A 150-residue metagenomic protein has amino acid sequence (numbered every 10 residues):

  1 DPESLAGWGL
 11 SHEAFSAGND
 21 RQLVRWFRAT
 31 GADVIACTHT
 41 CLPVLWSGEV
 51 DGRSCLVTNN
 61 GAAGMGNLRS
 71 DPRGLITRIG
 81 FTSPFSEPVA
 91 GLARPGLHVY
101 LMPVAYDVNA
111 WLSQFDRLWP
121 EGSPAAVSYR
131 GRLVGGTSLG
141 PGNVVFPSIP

Functional and structural regions predicted by a protein language model:
D1, A36, L56-N60: Short hydrophobic-aromatic micro-motifs
D1-L10, L45-V50, L68-D71: A short secondary-structure junction signal
D1-P2, C41-P43, A63-M65, S83: Short, solvent-exposed loop/turn segments at secondary-structure junctions
D1-P2, N19-V24, L42, C55 (+1 more regions): Generic detector of short, locally flexible boundary/turn motifs and exposed helical patches
D1-V34: Conserved catalytic scaffold of divalent metal-dependent phosphoesterases
A29-G31, C37-T40, R53, D71-P72: Short gly/pro-enriched beta-turn/loop segments at secondary-structure junctions
V34-G48, M65-L68: Active-site environment of divalent metal-dependent phosphoester hydrolases
G48-P150: Acidic, His/Gly-rich catalytic cores of divalent-metal-dependent hydrolytic chemistry
